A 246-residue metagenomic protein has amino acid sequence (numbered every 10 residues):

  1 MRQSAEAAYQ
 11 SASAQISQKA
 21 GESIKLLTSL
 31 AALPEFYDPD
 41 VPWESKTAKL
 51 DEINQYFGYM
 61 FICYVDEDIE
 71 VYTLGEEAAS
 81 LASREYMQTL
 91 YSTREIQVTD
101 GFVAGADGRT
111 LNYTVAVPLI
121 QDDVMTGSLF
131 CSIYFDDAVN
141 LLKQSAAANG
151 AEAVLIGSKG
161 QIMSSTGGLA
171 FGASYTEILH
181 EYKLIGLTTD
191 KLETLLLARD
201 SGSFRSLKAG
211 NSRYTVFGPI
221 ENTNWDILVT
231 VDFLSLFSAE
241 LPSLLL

Functional and structural regions predicted by a protein language model:
M1-A12, S23, I227, D232 (+1 more regions): Gram-positive cell-envelope targeting signals
M1-V41: Juxtamembrane extracytoplasmic/periplasmic/luminal helical "stalk" adjacent to the first N-terminal
L27, Y59-Y64, A151-V154: Short, hydrophobic-rich beta-strand element in sensory/regulatory alpha-beta domains
V41-F57, S128-A173: Solvent-exposed, extracytoplasmic
T47-A48, L74-A104, L169-R205: Extracytoplasmic/periplasmic sensor domains and loops in membrane signaling proteins
Q55-Y56, E67-S145, N149: Extracytoplasmic/periplasmic ligand-binding sensor regions of membrane-associated signaling proteins
V65-E76, L111, G160-G167, V216-F217: Amphipathic coiled-coil signal-relay and dimerization helices
H180-L244: Extracellular/periplasmic juxtamembrane segments that couple receptor/chemosensory ectodomains to their
